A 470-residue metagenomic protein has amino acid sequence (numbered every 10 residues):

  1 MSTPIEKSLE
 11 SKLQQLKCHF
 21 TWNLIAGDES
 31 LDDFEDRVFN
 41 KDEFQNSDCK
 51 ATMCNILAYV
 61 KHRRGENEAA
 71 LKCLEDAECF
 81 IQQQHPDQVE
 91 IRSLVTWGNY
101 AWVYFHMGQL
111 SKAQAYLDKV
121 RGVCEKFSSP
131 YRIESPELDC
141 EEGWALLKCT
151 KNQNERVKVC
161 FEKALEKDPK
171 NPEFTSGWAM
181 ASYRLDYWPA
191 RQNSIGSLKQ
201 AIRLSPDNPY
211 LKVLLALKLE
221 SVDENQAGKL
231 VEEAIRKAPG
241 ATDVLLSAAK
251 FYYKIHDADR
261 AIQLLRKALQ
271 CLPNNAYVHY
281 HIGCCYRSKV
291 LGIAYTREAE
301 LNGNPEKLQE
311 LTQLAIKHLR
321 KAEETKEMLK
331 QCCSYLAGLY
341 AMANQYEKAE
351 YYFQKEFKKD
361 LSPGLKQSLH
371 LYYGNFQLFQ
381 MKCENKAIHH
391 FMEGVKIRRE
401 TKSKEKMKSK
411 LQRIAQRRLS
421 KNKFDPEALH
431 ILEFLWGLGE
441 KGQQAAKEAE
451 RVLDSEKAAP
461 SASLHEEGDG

Functional and structural regions predicted by a protein language model:
M1-Q84, N99-Y100, Y104-Q114, S205 (+3 more regions): N-terminal alpha-helical interaction modules that lie
S2-Q14, S30-F34, G228, L245 (+2 more regions): Eukaryotic alpha-helical solenoid repeat scaffolds
T21-V38, R63-Q82, Q109-E125, T150-K158 (+6 more regions): Helix-turn-helix repeat elements of alpha-solenoid scaffolds
V38-N46, F80-I91, V123-S135, Q200-L204 (+4 more regions): Flexible helix-coil transition and linker loops at the boundaries of alpha-helical arrays
N46, A51-M53, T96, V103 (+10 more regions): The tetratricopeptide repeat
D48, I91, P169, S205-P206 (+5 more regions): Short coil turns that delineate tetratricopeptide repeat
V60, V103, A145-L147, A181 (+6 more regions): Residue-level signature for tetratricopeptide repeat
